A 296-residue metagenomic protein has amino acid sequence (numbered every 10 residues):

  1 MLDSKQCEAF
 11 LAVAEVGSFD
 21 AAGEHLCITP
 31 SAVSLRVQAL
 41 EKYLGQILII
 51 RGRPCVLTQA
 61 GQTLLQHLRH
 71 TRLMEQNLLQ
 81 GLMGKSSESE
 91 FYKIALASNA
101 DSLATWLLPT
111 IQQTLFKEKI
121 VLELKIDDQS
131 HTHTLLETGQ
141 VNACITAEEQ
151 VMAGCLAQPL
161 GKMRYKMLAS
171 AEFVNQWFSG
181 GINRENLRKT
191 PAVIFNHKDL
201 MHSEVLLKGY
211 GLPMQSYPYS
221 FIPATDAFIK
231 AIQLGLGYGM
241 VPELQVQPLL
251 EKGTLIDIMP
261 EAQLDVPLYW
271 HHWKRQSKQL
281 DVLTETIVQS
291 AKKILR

Functional and structural regions predicted by a protein language model:
F10, A22, T58-G61, G235: Hydrophobic two-helix hairpin corresponding to the core of helix-turn-helix DNA-binding domains
L11-C27: Short helix-boundary/capping micro-motifs
E41-Q59: A short LG(V/I)-centered, amphipathic sequence patch enriched for acidic residue(s) preceding the LG motif
E90-A153: Central regulatory/effector-binding core of bacterial HTH transcription factors
A157-V193: Flexible hinge/capping segments at coil-to-helix
R188-L212: Secondary-structure junction motif
L212-D257: Hydrophobic hinge/microswitch elements
P260-R296: A late-sequence structural motif
